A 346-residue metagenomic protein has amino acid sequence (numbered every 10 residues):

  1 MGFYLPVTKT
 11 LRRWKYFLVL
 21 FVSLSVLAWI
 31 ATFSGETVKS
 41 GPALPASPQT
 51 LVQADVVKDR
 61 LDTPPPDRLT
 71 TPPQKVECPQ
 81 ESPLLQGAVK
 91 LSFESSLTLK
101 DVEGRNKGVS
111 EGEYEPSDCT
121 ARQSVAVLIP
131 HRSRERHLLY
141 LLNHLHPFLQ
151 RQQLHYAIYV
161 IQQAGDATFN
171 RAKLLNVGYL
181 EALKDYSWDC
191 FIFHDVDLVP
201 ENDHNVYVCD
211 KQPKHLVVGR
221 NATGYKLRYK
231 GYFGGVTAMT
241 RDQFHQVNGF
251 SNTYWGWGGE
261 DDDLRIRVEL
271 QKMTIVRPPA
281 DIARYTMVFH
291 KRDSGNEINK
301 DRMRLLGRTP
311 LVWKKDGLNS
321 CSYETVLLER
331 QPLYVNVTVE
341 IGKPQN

Functional and structural regions predicted by a protein language model:
G2-V7, R12-D62, P73, C78-L99 (+2 more regions): C-terminal catalytic/acceptor-binding lobe
K9-L11, D166, A172-L174, Y179-L183 (+2 more regions): Conserved catalytic core of nucleotide-sugar-dependent glycosyltransferases
F17-V22, A126, H137-Y140, H144 (+2 more regions): Acidic, Ser/Thr-rich intrinsically disordered and amphipathic helical segments
V76, S117-R122, I129-Y140, A164-D166: Active-site beta-to-alpha loop of glycosyltransferases that engages the nucleotide-sugar donor
V89-D118: Short N-terminal or domain-adjacent regulatory/targeting segments
R105-Y114, R134-L149: Short, well-formed alpha-helical segments that are part of the catalytic scaffolds of diverse glycosyltransferases
E111, V160-Q162, P279: Residue-level recognition of beta-strand->loop/alpha-helix junctions
Q123-P130, L145, A157-V160, G178: Hydrophobic targeting segments
